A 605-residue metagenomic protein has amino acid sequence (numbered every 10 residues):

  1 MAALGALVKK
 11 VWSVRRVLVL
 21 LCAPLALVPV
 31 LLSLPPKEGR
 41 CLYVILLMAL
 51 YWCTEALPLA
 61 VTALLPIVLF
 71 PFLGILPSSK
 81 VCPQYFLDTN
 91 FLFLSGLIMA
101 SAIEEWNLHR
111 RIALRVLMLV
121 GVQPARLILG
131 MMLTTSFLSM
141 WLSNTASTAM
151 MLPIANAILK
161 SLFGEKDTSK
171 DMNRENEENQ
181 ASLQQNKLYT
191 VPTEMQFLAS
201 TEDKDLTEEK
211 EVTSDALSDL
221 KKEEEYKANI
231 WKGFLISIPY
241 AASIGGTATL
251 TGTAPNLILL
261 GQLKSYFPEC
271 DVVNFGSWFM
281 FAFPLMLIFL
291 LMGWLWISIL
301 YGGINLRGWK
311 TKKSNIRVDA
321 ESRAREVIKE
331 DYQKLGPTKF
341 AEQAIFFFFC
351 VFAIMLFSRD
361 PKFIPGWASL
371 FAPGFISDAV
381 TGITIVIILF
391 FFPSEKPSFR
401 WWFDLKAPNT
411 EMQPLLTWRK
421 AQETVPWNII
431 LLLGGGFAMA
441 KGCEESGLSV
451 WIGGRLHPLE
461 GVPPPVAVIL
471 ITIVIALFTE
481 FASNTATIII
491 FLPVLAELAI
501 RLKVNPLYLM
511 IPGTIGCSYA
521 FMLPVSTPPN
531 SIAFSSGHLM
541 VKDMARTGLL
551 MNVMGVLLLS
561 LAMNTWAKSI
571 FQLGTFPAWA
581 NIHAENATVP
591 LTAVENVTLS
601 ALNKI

Functional and structural regions predicted by a protein language model:
M1-I605: Transmembrane helical cores of multi-pass ion-transport proteins
